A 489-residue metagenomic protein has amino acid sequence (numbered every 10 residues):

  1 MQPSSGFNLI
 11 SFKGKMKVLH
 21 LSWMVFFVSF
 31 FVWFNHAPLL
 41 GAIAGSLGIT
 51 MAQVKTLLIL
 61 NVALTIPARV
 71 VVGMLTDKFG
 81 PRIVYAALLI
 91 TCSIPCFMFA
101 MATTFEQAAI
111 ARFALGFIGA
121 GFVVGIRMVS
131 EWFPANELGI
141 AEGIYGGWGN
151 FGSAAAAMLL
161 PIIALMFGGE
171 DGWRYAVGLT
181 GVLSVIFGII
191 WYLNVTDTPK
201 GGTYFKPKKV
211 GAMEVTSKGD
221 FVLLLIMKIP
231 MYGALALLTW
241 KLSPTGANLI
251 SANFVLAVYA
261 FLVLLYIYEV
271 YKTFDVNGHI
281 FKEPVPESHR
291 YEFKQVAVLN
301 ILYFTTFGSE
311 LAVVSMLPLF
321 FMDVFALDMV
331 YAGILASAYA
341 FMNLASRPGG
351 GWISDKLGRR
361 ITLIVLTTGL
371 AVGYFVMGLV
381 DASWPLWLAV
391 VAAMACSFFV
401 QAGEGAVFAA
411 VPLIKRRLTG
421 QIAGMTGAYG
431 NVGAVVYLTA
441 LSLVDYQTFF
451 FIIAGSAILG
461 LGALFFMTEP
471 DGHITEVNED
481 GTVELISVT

Functional and structural regions predicted by a protein language model:
K17-M51, P67, V72, A156 (+2 more regions): Extracytoplasmic
H36-P38, L224, K228-V258, K294-S337: Extracytoplasmic gate region of multi-pass secondary transporters
T56-G73, S337-G350: Central cavity-lining transmembrane alpha-helices of secondary-active solute carriers, predominantly the Major
K78-L89, D355-T368: Cytoplasmic membrane-interface "Motif A"-like loop-to-helix N-cap segments of 12-TM Major Facilitator Superfamily
I90-T103, T368-S383: C-terminal ends and interior cores of transmembrane alpha-helices in multi-pass membrane transporters/permeases
A120-P134, Q401-K415: Intracellular juxtamembrane helix-capping segments at the cytosolic ends of symmetry-related transmembrane helices
G139-A164, G424-Y437: Glycine-rich segments within core transmembrane alpha-helices of 12-TM secondary carriers
V182-K208, I229-P244, Y259-G278, G460-P470: C-terminal membrane-cytosol helix-exit motif in multi-pass small-molecule transporters
